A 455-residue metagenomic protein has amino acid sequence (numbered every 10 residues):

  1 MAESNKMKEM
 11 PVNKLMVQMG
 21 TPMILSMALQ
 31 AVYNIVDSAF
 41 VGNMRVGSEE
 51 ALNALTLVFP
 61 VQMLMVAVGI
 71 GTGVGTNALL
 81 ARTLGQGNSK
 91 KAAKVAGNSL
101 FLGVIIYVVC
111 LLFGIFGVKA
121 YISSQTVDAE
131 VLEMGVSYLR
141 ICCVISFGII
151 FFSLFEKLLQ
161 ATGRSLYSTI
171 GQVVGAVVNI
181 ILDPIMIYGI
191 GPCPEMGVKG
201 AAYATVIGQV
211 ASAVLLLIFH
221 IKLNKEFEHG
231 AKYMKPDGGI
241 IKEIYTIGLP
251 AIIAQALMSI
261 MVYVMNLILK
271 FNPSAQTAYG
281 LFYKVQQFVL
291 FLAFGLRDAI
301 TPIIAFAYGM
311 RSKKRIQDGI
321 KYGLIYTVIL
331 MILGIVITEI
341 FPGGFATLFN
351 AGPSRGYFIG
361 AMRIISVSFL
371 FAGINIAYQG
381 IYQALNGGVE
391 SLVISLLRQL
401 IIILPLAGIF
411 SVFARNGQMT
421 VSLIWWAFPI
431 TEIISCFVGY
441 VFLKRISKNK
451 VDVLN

Functional and structural regions predicted by a protein language model:
M1-G20, L80-F147, C193-G248, I304-S368 (+1 more regions): Short alpha-helical transmembrane segments in multi-pass integral membrane proteins
M7-G47, P60-G75, L79, V104-L111 (+5 more regions): N-terminal transmembrane alpha-helices
Q18-D37, I141, G175, G208-S212 (+3 more regions): Transmembrane helical elements of multi-pass membrane transporters/channels
M23, M27, A39, A78 (+16 more regions): Transmembrane alpha-helix boundary and packing residues in multipass membrane permease domains and related
A28, V32-N53, I122-A129, I185-M196 (+5 more regions): Helix-terminus/linker motif at the lipid-water interface of multi-pass membrane proteins
E49-P60, G135, L139, P273-F288 (+2 more regions): Small-residue hotspots at the loop-to-helix junctions and early N-terminal turns of transmembrane alpha-helices
L52-L112, I149-S168, A278-P342, A372-N386 (+1 more regions): Small-residue-rich hydrophobic transmembrane alpha-helices
G73, C142-Q160, S168-A176, A201-L216 (+4 more regions): Short runs within selected transmembrane alpha-helices of multi-pass transporters and secretion channels
